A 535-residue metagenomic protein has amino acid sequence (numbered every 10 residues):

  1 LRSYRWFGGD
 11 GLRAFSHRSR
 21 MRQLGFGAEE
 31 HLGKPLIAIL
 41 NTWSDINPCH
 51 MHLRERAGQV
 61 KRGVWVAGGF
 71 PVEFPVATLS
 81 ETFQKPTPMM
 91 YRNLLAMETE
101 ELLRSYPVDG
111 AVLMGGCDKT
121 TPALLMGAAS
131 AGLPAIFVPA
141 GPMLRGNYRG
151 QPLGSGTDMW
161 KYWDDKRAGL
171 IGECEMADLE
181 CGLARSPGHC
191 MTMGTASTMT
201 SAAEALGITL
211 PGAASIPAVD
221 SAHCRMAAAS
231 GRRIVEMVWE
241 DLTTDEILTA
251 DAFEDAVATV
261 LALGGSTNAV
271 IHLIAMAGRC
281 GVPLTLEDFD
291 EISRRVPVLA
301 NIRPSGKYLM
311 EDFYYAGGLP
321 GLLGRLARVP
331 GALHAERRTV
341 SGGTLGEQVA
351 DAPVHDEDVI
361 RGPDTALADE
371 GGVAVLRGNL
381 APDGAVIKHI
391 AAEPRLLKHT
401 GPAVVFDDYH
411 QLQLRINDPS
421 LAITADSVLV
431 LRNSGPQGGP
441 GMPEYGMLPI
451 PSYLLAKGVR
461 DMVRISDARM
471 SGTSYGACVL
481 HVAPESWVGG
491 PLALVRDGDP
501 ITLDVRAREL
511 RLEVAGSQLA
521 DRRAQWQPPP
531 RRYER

Functional and structural regions predicted by a protein language model:
L1-A38, T42-D45, C49-M51, R56-V76 (+6 more regions): Catalytic or ion-coupling anion/metal-binding cores of large enzyme and transporter domains
L94-Y106: Short, well-structured alpha-helical segments in soluble
L103-L124, A135-A140: A short, small-residue-rich loop immediately preceding and capping a beta-strand
